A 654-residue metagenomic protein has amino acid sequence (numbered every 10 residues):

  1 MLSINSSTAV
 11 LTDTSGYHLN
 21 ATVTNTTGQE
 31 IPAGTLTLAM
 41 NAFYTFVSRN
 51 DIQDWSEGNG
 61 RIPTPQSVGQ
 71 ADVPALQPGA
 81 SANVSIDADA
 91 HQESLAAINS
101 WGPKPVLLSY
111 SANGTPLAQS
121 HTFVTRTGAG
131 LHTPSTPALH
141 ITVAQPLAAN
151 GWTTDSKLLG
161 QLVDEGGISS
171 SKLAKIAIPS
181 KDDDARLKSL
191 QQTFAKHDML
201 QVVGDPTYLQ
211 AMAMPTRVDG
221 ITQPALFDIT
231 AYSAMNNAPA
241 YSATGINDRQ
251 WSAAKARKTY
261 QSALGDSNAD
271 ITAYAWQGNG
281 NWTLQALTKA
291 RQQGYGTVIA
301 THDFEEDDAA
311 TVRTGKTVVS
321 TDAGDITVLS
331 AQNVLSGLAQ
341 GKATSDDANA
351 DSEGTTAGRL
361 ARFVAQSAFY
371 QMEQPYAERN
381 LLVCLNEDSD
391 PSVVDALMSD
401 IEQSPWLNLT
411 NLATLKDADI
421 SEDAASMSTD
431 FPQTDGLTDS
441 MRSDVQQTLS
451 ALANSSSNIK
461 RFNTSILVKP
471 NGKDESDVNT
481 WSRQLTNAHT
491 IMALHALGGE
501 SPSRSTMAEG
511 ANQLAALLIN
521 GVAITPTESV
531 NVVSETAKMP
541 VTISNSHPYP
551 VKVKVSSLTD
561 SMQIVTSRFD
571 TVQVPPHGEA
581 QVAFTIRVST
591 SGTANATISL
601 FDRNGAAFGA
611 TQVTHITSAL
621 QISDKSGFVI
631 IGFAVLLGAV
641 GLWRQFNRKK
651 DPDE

Functional and structural regions predicted by a protein language model:
I4-M40, N531-P540: Contiguous beta-strand segments within globular domains
M40-P63, T559-F569, N604-A607: Short aromatic-acidic-glycine turn motif
E57-A97, V565-S591: Intrinsically disordered, low-complexity Pro/Gly/Ser/Thr-rich segments with frequent PxxP/GP/PP motifs and embedded
Q92-G130, T590-K650: Terminal connector regions
T115-I221: Active-site beta->alpha N-cap acidic-glycine motif
D182-T272, L284-Q293, V298: Catalytic alpha-helical scaffold of carbohydrate-active enzymes acting on polysaccharides/glycoconjugates
F194, G280-L287, Q292-Y295, D303-F304 (+1 more regions): Catalytic grooves of carbohydrate-active enzymes
N463-D624: Membrane-proximal extracellular "stem/stalk" segments of glycoproteins immediately N-terminal to a transmembrane helix
